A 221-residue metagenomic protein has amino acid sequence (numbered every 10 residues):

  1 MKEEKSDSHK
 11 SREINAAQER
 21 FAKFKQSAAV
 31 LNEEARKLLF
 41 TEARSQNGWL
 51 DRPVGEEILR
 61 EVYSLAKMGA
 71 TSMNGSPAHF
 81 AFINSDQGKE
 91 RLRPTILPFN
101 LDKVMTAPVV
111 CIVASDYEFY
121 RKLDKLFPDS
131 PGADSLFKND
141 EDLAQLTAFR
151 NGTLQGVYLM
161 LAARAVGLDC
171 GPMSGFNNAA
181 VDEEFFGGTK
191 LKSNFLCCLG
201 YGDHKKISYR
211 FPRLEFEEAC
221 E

Functional and structural regions predicted by a protein language model:
K2-K122, E221: N-terminal amphipathic, basic helical "cap/leader" segment at the start of enzyme domains
A66-M68, C111, S130-E184: Small-aliphatic-rich amphipathic alpha-helix that forms the alpha element of a beta-alpha
R91-R93, K122-D124, E183, I207-R210: Short, well-ordered secondary-structure micro-motifs
L97-F99, P128-S130, G187, L214: Short, solvent-exposed amphipathic alpha-helical segments in soluble enzyme and RNA/protein-processing domains
L101-V104, V110-V113, G187-S208: A glycine-rich helix N-cap at a beta->alpha junction
Y117, F176-A179, D203: Acidic, glycine-rich active-site loops and adjacent beta-strand->loop/helix elements that engage anionic groups
Y117-S135: Carboxylate-rich helix-loop segments that flank metal/cofactor sites and access channels in metalloenzymes
G202-E221: C-terminal domain-closing interface element
